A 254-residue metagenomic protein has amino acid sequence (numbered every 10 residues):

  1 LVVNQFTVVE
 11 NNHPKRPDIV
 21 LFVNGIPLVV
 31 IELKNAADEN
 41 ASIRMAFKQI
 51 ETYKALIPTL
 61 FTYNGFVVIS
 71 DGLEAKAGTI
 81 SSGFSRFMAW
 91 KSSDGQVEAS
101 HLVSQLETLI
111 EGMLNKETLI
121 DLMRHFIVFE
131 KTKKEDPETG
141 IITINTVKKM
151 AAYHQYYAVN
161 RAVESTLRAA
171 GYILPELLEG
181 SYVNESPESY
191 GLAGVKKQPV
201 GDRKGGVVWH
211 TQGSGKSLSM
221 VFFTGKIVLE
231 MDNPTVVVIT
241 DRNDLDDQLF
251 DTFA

Functional and structural regions predicted by a protein language model:
L1-T235, D244-A254: ATP-dependent helicase/translocase motor core
V238: Conserved SAM-binding loop
D241: Conserved H-loop
